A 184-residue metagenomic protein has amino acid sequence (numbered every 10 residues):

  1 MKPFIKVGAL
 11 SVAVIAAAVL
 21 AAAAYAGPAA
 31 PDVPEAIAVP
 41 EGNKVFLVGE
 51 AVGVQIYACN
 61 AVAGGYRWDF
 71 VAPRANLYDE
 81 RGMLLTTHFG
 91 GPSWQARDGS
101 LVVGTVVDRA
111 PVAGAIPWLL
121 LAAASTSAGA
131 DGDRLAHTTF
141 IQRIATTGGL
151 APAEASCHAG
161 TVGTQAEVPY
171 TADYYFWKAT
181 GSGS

Functional and structural regions predicted by a protein language model:
M1-S11: Bacterial N-terminal signal peptides that target proteins for export
S11-V19: Bacterial N-terminal signal peptides
A22-A26: Sec/Tat signal peptide C-region and signal peptidase I cleavage site
G27-V54, A63-S184: Primary mode marks residue(s) on the alpha4-beta5-alpha5 output face of response regulator receiver
